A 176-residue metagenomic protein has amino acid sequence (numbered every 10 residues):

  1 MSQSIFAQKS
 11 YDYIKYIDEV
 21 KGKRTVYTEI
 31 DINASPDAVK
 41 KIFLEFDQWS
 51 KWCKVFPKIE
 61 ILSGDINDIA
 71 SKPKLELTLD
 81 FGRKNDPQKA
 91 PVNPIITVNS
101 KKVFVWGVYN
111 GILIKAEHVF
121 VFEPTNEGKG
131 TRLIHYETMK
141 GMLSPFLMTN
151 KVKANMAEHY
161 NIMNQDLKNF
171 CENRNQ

Functional and structural regions predicted by a protein language model:
S4-I66, I162: Hydrophobic ligand-binding cavity/cleft-lining segments
I5-Y11, R132, Y136-Q176: A conserved amphipathic terminal alpha-helix motif
Q8, E19-V20, G107-P124, G128 (+2 more regions): Soluble, non-transmembrane catalytic domains of enzymes that act on hydrophobic metabolites at membranes
E19, E60-I112, I162-Q176: Glycine-rich portal/gate segments that line the openings of hydrophobic small-molecule binding cavities
K23-E29, K72-K74, P91, V103 (+2 more regions): Intrinsic-disorder/low-complexity, polar/charged segments enriched in Ser/Thr/Lys/Arg/Asp/Glu/Gln
Y27-I30, A90-T97, V108, A116-P124: Hydrophobic/aromatic beta-strand elements that line small-molecule binding cavities or substrate pockets in beta-rich
S35, K101, T125-K129: Short strand-connecting beta-turns/loops that link adjacent beta-strands
F43-L44, C53, L79-F81, V98-S100 (+3 more regions): A mature extracytoplasmic/lumenal domain signature
